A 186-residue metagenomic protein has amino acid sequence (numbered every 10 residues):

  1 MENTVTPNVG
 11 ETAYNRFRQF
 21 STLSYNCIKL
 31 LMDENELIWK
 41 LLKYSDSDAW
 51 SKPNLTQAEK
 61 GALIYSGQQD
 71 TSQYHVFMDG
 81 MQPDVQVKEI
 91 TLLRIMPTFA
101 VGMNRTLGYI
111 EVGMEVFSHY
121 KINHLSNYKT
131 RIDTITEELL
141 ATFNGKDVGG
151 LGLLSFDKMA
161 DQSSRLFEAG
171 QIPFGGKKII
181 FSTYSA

Functional and structural regions predicted by a protein language model:
M1-N104: Small/polar-rich, solvent-exposed N-terminal microdomains that initiate assembly or binding
P83-L92, Y120-N144, G152-L154: Acidic, Ser/Thr- and Gly-enriched intrinsically disordered low-complexity segments
K88-L92, L107-E111, A169-K178: A general secondary-structure signal for short beta-strands and their flanking turns/coil in non-transmembrane regions
M96-T98, G113-F117, I180-Y184: Residue-level recognition of well-ordered beta-strand positions that form the cores of beta-sheet-rich folds across
A100-G102, H119-N123, A186: Generic "edge-of-domain/loop-turn" microfeature
M103-T106, Y128: Short histidine-centered beta-strand/loop micro-motifs that create catalytic or ligand/metal-coordination sites
L107-H124: Short acidic, glycine/tyrosine-flanked loop/strand segments centered on an H-E-D-like triad
I132-A186: Acidic-leaning, charged glycine-interspersed low-complexity segments
